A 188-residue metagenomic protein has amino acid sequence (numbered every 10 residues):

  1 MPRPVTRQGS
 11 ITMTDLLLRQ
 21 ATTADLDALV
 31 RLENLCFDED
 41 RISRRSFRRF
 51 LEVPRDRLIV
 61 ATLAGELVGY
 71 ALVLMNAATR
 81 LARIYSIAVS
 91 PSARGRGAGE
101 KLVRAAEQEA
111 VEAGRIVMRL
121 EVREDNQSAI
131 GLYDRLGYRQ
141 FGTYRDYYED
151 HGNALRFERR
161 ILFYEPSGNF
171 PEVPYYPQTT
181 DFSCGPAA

Functional and structural regions predicted by a protein language model:
P2-A24, L155, R159-Y164: Conserved N-terminal entry element of GNAT/NAT acetyltransferase domains
D15, I59, I116-R119, R123-I130 (+2 more regions): C-terminal "cap" of GNAT-fold acetyltransferases
L16-R94, V103-A105, E109, A113 (+1 more regions): Acetyl-CoA-dependent GNAT
S46-R48, G142-R145: Short, P/G- and charge-enriched loop/turn segments at secondary-structure junctions
Y164-A188: Active-site-adjacent structural segments surrounding the nucleophilic cysteine of cysteine proteases and isopeptidases
